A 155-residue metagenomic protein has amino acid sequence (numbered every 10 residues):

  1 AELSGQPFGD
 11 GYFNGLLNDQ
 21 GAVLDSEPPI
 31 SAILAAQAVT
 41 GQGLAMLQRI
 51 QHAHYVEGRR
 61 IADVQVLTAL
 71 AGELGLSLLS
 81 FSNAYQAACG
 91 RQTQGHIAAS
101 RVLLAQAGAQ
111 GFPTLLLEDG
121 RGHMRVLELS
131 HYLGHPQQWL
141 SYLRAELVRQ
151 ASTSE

Functional and structural regions predicted by a protein language model:
A1-H54: Structural alpha/beta surface segment adjacent to cysteine/selenocysteine redox centers across thiol/disulfide enzymes
H52-E155: C-terminal cap of thioredoxin/glutaredoxin-like
